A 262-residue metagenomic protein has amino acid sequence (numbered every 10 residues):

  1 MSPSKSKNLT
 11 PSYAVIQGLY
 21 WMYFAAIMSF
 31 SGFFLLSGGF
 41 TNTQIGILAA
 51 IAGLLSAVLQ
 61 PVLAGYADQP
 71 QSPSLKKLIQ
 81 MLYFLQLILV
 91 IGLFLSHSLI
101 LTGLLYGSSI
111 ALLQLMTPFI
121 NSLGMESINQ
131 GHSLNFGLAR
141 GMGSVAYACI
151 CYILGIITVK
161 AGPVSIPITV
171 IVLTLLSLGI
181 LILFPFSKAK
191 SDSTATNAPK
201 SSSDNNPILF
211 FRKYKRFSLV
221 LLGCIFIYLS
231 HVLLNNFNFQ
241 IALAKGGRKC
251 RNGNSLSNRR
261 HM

Functional and structural regions predicted by a protein language model:
M1-K7, F184-G223: Juxtamembrane intracellular "pre-TM" segments in multi-pass secondary transporters
P3-G53, R216-C224, Y228-S255: Helix-loop boundary and gating motifs at the non-cytosolic
N8-T10, G92-Y106: Helix-loop junctions at membrane interfaces in 12-TM secondary transporters
S56, L134-Y152: Glycine-rich segments within core transmembrane alpha-helices of 12-TM secondary carriers
V58-P73, T158-V159: Helix-to-loop junctions at the C-terminal end of transmembrane segments in multipass secondary transporters
K76-I91: Structural signature of the two symmetry-related core transmembrane helices
G107-M142: Cytoplasmic helix-loop-helix junction between adjacent transmembrane helices in 12-TM secondary transporters
I166-L183: Symmetry-related core transmembrane helices of the 12-TM Major Facilitator Superfamily/SLC fold
